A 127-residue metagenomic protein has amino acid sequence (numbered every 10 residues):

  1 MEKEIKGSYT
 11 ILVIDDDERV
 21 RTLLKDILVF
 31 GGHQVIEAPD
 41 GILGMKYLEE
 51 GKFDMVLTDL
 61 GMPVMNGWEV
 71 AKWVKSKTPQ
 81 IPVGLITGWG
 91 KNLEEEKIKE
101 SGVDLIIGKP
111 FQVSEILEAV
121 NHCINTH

Functional and structural regions predicted by a protein language model:
M1-T10, S114-H127: Non-catalytic signal-transmission and effector/linker regions of two-component phosphorelay proteins
T22-F30: Charged docking surfaces used in two-component/phosphorelay signaling
G32-P39, Y47: Short hydrophobic/Thr-rich beta-strand motif most characteristic of the beta2 strand and flanking loop of CheY-like
P39-L43, N66-V70: Acidic catalytic/metal-coordinating carboxylates
G51-L57: Active-site beta3 strand of CheY-like receiver
D59, T87: Active-site residues of response regulator receiver
M62: Receiver (REC) domain active-site loop signature in two-component systems and cognate sites in sensor histidine kinases
E69, G90-I107, S114-E118: Alpha4 helix (beta4-alpha4-beta5 surface) of REC/receiver domains from two-component response regulators
